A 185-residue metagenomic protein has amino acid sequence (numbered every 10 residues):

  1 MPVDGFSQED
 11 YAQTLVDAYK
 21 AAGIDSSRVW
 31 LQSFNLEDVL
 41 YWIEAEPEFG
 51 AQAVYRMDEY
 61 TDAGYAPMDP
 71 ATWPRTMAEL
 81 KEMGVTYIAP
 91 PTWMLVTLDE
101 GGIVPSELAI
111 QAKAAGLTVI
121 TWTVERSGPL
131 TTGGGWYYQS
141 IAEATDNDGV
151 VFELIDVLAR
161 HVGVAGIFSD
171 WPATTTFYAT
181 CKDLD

Functional and structural regions predicted by a protein language model:
M1-D185: Catalytic cores of phosphodiester-bond hydrolases, prominently lipid phosphodiesterases
